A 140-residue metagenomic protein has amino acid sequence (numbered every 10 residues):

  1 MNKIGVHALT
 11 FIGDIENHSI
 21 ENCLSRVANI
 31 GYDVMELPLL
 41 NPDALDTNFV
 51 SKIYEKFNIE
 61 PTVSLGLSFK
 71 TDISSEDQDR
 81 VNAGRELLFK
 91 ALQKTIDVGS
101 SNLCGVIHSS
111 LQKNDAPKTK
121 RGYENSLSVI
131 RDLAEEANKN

Functional and structural regions predicted by a protein language model:
M1, N22-N29, A44-L65, K90-G99 (+1 more regions): Acidic (Asp/Glu)-rich catalytic clusters
N2-L9, M35-L37, P61-L67, L103-G105: Hydrophobic faces of well-ordered beta-strands that scaffold small-molecule active sites in alpha/beta enzyme cores
I4-L24: Short, Lys/Arg-rich amphipathic segments at extreme N-termini
V6, V27, M35, Y54 (+3 more regions): Conserved, mostly hydrophobic/aromatic
I12-H18, L37-F49, D72-S74, L111-D115: Acidic-and-aromatic substrate-binding clefts and catalytic sites of carbohydrate-active enzymes
S19-N22, F49-K52, Q78, P117-K120: Short, glycine/charged-enriched secondary-structure capping and boundary segments
S74-N140: Active-site acidic/histidine proton-transfer and metal-coordination neighborhood in alpha/beta enzyme cores
